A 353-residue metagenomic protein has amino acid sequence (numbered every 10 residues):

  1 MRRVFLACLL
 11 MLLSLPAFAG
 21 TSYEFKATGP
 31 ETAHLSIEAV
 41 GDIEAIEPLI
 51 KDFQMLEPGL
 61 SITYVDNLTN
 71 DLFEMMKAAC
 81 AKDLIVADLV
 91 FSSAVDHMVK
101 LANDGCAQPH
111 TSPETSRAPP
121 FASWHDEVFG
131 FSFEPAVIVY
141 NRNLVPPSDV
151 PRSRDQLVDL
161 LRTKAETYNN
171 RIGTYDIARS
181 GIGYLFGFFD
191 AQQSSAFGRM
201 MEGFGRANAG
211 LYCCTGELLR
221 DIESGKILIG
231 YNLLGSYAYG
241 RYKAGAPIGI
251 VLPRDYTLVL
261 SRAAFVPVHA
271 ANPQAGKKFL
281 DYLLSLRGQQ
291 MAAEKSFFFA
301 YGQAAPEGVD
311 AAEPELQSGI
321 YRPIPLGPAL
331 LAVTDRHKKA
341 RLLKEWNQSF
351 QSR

Functional and structural regions predicted by a protein language model:
A19-V99: Early extracytoplasmic/lumenal segment of secretory-pathway proteins
S36, V40, E44-E47, I85-V86 (+1 more regions): Extracytoplasmic ligand-binding site segments that recognize negatively charged/polar headgroups
D83-S92, L211, L228-L233, G249-I250: Paired acidic/hydrophobic, glycine-rich loop segments that form the ligand-binding mouth/hinge of periplasmic-binding
D96-K100, E223, I227-P247: A ligand-binding cleft/hinge motif common to bilobed small-molecule-binding domains
P120, F133-E134, M200-G205, K243-V268: Periplasmic-binding protein-like
V139-L144, F186-G187, L260-N272, M291: A bilobed periplasmic-binding-protein/Venus flytrap-type ligand-binding module shared by bacterial periplasmic
P267-G327: Mature extracytoplasmic/periplasmic domains
L326-R353: Conserved C-terminal helix/tail region of periplasmic/extracytoplasmic solute-binding proteins
